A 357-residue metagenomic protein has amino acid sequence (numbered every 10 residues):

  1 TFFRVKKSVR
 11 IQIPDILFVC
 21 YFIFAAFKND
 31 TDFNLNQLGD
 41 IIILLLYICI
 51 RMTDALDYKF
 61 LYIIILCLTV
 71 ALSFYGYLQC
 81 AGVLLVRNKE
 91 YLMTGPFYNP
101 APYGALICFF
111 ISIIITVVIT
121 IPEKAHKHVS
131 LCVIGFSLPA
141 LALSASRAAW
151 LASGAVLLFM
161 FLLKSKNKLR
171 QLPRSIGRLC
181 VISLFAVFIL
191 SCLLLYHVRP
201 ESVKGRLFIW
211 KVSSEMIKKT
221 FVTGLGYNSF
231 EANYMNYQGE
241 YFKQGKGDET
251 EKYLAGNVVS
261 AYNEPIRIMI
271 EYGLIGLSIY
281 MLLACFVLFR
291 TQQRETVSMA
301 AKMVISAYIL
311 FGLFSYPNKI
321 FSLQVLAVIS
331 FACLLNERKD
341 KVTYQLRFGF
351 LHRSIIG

Functional and structural regions predicted by a protein language model:
V5-K7, N167-P173, D340-H352: Membrane-interfacial, low-structure loops and terminal tails that flank and connect transmembrane helices in multi-pass
K6-I13, L56-L66: Membrane-interfacial loop-to-helix junctions in multi-pass inner-membrane proteins
V19-F27, L35-M52, K59-K89, G95-R170 (+7 more regions): Alpha-helical transmembrane segments of multi-pass inner-membrane proteins
L92-M93, V156-L157, L179, L184-F221 (+2 more regions): Flexible juxtamembrane loops connecting transmembrane helices in multi-pass membrane enzymes that build or modify
I121, Q293-T296, S330-G357: A juxtamembrane structural motif centered on a specific transmembrane helix
P139, L158-F159, L190-V198, S202-R206 (+1 more regions): Transmembrane helical bundles and short interhelical boundary loops of multi-pass, membrane-embedded
W210, T223, V258-I266, M303-S306: Alpha-helical membrane-protein architecture signal
Y227-E271: Interfacial juxtamembrane loops and adjacent helix segments that form the catalytic/substrate-binding surfaces
